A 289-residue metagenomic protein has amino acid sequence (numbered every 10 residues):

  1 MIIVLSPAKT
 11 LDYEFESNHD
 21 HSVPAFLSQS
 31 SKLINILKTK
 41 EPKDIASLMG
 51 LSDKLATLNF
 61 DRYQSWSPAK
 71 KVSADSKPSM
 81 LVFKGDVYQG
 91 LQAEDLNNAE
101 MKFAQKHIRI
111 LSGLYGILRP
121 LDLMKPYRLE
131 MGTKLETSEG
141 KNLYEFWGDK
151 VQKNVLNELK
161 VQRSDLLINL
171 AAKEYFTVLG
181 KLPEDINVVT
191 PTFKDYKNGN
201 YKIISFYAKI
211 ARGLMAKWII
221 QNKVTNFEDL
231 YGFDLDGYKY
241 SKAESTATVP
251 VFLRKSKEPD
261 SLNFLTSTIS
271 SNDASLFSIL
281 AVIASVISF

Functional and structural regions predicted by a protein language model:
M1: N-terminal beta-strand-loop-alpha-helix module at the start of alpha/beta ligand-binding or catalytic domains
V4-D95: Active-site helix-to-loop segments that bind/position phosphate- or nucleotide-bearing substrates and donors across
H19, L182-E184, S267: Short, glycine/charged-enriched secondary-structure capping and boundary segments
S22, G132, D185, I279-S288: Residue-level signature of transmembrane alpha-helix interfaces in integral membrane proteins
L37-K40, N222, F277: Alpha-helix boundary/capping residues
A93-T246, V251, K255-D260: Internal, well-folded beta-alpha domain core
S261-A281, S285-F289: Low-acidity, Ser/Thr- and Arg-rich intrinsically disordered low-complexity segments
